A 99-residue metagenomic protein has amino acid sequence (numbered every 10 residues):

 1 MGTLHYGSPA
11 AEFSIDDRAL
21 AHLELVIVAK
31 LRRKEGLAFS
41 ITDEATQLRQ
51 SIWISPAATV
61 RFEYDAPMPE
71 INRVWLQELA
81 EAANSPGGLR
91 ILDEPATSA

Functional and structural regions predicted by a protein language model:
M1-A21, L25-A99: Positively charged, low-complexity terminal tracts and the immediately adjacent first secondary-structure elements
